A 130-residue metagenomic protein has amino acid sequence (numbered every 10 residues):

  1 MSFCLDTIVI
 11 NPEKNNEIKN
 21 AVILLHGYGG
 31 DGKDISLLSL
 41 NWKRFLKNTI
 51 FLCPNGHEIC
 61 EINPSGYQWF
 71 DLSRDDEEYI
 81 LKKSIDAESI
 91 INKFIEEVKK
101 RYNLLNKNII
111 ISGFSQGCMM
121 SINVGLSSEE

Functional and structural regions predicted by a protein language model:
C4-L104: Serine-hydrolase catalytic machinery in alpha/beta-hydrolase-like enzymes
K107-E130: Primarily recognizes the serine-hydrolase "nucleophile elbow" in alpha/beta-hydrolase and SGNH/GDSL folds
